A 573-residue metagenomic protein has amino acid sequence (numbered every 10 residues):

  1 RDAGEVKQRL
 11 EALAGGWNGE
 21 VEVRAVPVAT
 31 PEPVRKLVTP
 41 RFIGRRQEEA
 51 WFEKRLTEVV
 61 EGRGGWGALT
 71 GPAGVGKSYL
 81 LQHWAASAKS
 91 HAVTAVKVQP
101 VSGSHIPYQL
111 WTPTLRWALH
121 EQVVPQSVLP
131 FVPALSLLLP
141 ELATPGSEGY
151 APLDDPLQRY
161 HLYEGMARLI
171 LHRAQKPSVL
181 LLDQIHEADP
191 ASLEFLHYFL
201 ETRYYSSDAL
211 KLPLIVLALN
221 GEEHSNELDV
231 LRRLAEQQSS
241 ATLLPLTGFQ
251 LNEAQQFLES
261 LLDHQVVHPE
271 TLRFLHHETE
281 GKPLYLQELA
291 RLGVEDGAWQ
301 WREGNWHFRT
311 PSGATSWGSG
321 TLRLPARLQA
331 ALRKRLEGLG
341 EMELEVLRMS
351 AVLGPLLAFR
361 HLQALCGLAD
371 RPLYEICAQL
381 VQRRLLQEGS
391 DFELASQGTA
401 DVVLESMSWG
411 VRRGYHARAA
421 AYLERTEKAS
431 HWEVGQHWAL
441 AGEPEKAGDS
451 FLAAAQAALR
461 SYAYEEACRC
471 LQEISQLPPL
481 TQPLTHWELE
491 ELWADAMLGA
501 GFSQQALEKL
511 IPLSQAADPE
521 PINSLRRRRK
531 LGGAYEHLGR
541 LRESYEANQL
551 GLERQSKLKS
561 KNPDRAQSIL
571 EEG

Functional and structural regions predicted by a protein language model:
R1-G19, E280: C-terminal lobe helix-coil module of Hanks-type protein kinase domains
G19-T57, L137-P152, Q256, G313-W317 (+1 more regions): Conserved adenine-nucleotide phosphate-binding loops and their immediately adjacent elements
A29-L37, A68-V75, L80-W84, P113 (+6 more regions): Short secondary-structure boundary elements
E61-G67, K176: Pre-Walker A (Motif I) flank of P-loop NTPase domains
T70, A95-H105, L219-N220, L246-T247: A short hydrophobic beta-strand->loop->alpha-helix junction that borders the nucleotide-binding pocket of P-loop NTPases
L80-S178, E187, A191-E194, L284 (+2 more regions): Conserved phosphate-binding/catalytic loops and adjacent sensor/switch elements of nucleotide-binding enzymes, spanning
F195-L234, Q238-P245: Sensor-1/coupling segment of RecA-like P-loop NTPase cores
P372, Q472, Q476-G573: Internal alpha-solenoid helical repeat scaffolds
